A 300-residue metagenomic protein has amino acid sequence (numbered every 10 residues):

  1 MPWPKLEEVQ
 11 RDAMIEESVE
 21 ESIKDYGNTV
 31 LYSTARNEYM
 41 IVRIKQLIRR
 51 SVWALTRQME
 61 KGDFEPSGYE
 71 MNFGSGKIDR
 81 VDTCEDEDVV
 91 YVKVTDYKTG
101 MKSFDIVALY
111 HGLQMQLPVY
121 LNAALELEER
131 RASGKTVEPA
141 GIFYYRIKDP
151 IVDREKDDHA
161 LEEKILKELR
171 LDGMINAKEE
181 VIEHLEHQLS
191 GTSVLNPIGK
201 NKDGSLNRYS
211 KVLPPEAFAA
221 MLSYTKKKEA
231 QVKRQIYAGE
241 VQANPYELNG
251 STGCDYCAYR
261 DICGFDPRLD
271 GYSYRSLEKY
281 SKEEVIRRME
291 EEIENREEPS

Functional and structural regions predicted by a protein language model:
M1-S300: Structural signature of nuclease core domains in nucleic-acid processing machines
